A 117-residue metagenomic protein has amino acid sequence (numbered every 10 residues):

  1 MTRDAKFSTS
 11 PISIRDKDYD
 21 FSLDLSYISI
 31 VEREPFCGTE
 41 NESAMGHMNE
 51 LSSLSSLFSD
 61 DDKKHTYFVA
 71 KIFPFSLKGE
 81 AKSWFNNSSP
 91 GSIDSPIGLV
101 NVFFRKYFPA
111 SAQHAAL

Functional and structural regions predicted by a protein language model:
M1-L117: Acidic, serine/threonine/proline- and glycine-enriched intrinsically disordered segments
